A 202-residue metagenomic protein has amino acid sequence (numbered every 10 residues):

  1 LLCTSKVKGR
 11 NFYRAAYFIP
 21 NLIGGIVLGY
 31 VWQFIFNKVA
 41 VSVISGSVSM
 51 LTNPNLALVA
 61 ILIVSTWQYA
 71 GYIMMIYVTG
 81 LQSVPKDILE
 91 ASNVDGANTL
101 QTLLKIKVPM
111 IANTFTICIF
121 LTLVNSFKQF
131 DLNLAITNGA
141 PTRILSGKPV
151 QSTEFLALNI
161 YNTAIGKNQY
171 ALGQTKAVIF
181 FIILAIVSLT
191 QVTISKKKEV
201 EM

Functional and structural regions predicted by a protein language model:
L1-M202: A structural signal for multi-pass alpha-helical bundles of membrane permease subunits that mediate small-molecule
